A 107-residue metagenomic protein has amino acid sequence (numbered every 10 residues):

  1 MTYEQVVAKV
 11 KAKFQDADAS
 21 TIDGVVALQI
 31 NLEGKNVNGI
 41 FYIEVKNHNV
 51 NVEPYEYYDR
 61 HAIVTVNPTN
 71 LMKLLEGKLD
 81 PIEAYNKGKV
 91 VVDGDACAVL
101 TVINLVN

Functional and structural regions predicted by a protein language model:
M1-N107: Feature captures hydrophobic
